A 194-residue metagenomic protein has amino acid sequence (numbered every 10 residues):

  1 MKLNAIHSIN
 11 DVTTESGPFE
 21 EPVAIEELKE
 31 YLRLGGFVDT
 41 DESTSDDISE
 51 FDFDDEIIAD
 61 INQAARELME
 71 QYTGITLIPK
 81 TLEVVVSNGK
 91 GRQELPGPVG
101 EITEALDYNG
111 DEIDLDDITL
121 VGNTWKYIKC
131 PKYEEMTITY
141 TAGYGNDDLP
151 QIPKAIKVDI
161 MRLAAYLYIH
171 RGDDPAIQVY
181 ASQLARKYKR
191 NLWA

Functional and structural regions predicted by a protein language model:
M1-A194: Divalent metal-cofactor coordination and adjacent catalytic microenvironments
